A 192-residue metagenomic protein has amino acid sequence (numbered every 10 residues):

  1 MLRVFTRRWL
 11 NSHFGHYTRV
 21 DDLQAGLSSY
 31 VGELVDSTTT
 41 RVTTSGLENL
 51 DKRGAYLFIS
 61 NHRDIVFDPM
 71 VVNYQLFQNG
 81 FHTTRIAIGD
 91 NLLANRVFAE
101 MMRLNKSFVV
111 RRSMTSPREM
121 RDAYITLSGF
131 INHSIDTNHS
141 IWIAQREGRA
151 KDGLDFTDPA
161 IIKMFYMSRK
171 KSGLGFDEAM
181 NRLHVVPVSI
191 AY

Functional and structural regions predicted by a protein language model:
M1-Y56, H62-N73, F77, A99 (+1 more regions): Membrane-anchoring hydrophobic helices of lipid-metabolizing enzymes
S37-T40, M120-I125: A conditional alpha-helix N-cap/helix-loop micro-motif detector
D51-M120, Y166-D177: Catalytic core of membrane glycerolipid acyltransferases/transacylases, capturing the structured, soluble-facing
R53-H62, L127-R169, N181-S189: Conserved Motif II region of HX4D acyltransferases
V71, A123-F130: Well-ordered alpha-helical segments embedded in enzymatic catalytic cores
N91-A94, H184-Y192: Short, conserved secondary-structure transition motifs
T115-D122, D152-F156: Alpha-helix capping and helix-loop boundary segments enriched in small/acidic/polar residues
